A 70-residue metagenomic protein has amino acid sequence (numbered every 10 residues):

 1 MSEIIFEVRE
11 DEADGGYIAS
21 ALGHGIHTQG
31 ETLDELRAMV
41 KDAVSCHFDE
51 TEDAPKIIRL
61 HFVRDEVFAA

Functional and structural regions predicted by a protein language model:
M1-I5, D34-A70: Short, charged, surface-exposed hinge/linker loops at domain edges that act as mobile lids or interdomain connectors
I4, L22-H24: Short amphipathic alpha-helical segments
R9-A21: Short aromatic-glycine-(Arg/Gly/Cys) micro-motifs in beta-strand/loop hairpins
G16-I18, Q29, A38: Short acidic, gly/pro-rich beta-turn/loop elements at beta-sheet edges and active-site/ligand-binding grooves
H24-D34: A short, exposed loop/beta-hairpin motif centered on an aromatic-Gly-Thr core
